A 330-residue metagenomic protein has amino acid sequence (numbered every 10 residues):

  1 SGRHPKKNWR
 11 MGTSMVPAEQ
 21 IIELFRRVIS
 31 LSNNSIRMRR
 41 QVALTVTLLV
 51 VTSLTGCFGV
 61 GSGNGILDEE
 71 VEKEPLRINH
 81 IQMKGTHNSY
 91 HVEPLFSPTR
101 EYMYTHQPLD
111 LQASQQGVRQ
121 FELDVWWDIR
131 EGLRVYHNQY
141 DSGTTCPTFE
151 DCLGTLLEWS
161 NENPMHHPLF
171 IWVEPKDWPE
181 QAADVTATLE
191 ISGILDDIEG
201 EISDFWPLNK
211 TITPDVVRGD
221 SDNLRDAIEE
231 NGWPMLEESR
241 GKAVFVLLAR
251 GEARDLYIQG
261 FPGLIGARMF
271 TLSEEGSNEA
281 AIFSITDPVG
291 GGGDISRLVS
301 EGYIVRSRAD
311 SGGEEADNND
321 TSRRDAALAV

Functional and structural regions predicted by a protein language model:
M15-I66: Secretory targeting signatures
G65-V330: Catalytic cores of phosphodiester-bond hydrolases, prominently lipid phosphodiesterases
